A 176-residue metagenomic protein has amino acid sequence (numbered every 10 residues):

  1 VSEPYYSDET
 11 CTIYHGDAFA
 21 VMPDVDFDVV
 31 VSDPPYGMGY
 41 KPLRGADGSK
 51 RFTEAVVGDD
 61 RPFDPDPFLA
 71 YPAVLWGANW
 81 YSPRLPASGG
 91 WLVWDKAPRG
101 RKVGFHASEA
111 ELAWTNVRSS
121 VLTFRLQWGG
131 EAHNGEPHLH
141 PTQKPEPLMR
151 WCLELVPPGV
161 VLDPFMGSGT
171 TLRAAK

Functional and structural regions predicted by a protein language model:
V1-L162, M166-K176: Class I S-adenosyl-L-methionine-dependent methyltransferase catalytic core
